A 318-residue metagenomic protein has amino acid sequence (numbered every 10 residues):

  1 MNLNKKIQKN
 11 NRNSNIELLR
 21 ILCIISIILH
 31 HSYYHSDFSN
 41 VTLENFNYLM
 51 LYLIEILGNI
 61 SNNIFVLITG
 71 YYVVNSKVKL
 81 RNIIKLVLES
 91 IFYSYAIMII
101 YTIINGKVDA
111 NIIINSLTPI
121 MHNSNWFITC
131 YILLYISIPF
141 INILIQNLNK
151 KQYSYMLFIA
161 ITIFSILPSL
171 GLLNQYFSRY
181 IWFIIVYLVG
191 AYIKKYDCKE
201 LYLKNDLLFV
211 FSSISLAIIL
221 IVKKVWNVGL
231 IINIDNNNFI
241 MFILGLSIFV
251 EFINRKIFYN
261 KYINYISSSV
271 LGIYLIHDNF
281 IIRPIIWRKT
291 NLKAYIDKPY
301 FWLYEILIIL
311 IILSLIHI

Functional and structural regions predicted by a protein language model:
M1-I163, V210, I257-Y265, S269-G272 (+1 more regions): Membrane-cytosol interface segments of multi-pass membrane proteins, especially ER/Golgi lipid-handling enzymes
S32-D37, Y101-V108, T162-Y176, S215-G229 (+1 more regions): C-terminal ends of transmembrane alpha-helices and the immediately adjacent extracellular/lumenal or cytosolic loop
I56-N59, F127-Y131, Y176-F183, L188 (+2 more regions): Residue-level hotspots within the lipid-embedded alpha helices of multi-pass solute transporters
V66-T69, V186-V189, L244, I248: Hydrophobic/aromatic residues in alpha-helical transmembrane segments
V78-I84, Y196-K204: Hydrophobic, small-residue-rich membrane helices and short re-entrant helix-turn-helix hairpins that build
A96, I100, I104, S137 (+10 more regions): Alpha-helical membrane-inserting segments
Y153-D197: Loop-centered beta-sheet repeat module
L173, I181-F183, C198-Y274, D278-I308: Alpha-helical transmembrane segments and terminal signal-anchor/GPI-anchor hydrophobic tails, characterized by long
